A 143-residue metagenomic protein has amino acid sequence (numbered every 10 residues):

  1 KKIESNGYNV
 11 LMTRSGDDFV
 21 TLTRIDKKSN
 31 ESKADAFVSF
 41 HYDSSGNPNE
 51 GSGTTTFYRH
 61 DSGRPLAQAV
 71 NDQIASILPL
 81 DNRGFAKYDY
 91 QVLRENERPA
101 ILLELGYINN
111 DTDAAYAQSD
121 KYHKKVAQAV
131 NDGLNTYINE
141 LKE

Functional and structural regions predicted by a protein language model:
K1-Q68, S76: Catalytic-core regions of hydrolytic enzymes
N9-L11, T55, D81-G84, P99: Conserved beta-strand segments of alpha/beta enzyme cores
F19, N82-K87: Short gly/ser/thr-rich secondary-structure transition/capping motifs
R24-D26, F85-Y90: Alpha-helical scaffolding within the catalytic cores of extracellular/periplasmic polymer-degrading hydrolases
S32, S39-N47, F57-Y58, K87-E143: Active-site-adjacent mobile loop/cap segments within catalytic or ligand-binding domains
V70-R83: Proline/glycine-rich low-complexity loops and linkers
